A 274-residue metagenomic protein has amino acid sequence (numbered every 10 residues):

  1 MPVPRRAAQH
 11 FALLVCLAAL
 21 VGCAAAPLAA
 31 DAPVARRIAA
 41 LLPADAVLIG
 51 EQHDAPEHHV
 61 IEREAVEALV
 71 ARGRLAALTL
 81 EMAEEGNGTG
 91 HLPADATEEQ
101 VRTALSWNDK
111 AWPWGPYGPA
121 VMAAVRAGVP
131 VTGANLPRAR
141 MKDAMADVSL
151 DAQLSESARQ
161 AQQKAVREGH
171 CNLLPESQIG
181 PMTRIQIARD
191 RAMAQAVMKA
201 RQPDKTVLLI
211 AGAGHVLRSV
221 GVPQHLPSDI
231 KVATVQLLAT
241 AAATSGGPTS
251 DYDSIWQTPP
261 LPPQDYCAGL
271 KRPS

Functional and structural regions predicted by a protein language model:
P2-L13: Bacterial N-terminal signal peptides that target proteins for export
P4, C16, V21-A44: N- or domain-start disorder-to-order transition segments that initiate the globular core
R37-A71: Zymogen propeptides
D45-V47, A76, K205-A211, V232: Generic beta-sheet signal
A55, H59, A77, E85-G90: Membrane-embedded segments
A77-A83, T234-L238: Short internal beta-strands
T89-D204: A substrate-binding/cap region within the structured catalytic cores of diverse enzymes
A192, M198-R201, H215-S274: C-terminal regions of proteins
